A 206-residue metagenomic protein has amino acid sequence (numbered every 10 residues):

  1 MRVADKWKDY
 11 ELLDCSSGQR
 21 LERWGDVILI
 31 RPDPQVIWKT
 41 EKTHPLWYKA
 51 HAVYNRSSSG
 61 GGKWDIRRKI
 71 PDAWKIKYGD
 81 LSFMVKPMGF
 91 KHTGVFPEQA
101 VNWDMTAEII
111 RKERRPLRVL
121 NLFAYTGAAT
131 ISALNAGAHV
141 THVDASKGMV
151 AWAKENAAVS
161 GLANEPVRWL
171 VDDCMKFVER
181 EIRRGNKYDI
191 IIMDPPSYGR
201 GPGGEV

Functional and structural regions predicted by a protein language model:
K6-E22, L29-P97, D104: Non-catalytic substrate-recognition/targeting regions of SAM-dependent transferases
P97-R115: Conserved alpha-helix/loop element of class I SAM-dependent methyltransferases that forms part of the SAM/SAH-binding
R114-Y125: Conserved class I S-adenosyl-L-methionine
T126-A138: Conserved SAM-binding loop of SAM-dependent methyltransferases across substrates and taxa, primarily the Class I
H139-D144: Conserved SAM-binding motif I beta-strand of class I
S146-I192: S-adenosyl-L-methionine
P195-P196: Switch II (G3) loop of P-loop NTPases
G201-V206: Glycine/threonine-rich flexible loop motifs
